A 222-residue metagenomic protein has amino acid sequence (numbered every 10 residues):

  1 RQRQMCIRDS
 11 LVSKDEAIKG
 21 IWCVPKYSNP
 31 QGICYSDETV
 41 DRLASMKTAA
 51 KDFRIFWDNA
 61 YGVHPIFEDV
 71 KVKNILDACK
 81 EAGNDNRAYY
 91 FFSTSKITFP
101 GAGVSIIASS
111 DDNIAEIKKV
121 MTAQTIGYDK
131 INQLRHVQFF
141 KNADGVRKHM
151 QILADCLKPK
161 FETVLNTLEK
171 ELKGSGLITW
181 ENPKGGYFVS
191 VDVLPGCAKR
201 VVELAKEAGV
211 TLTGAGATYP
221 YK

Functional and structural regions predicted by a protein language model:
Q2-I7: Short, small-residue-biased leader/transition segments that mark boundaries at the very start of proteins
R8-V72: Active-site phosphate-binding strand-loop segment of PLP-dependent enzymes
W22-P25, F56-N59, F92, A108 (+2 more regions): Short beta-strand segments
V63, K71-I117, Y128-I131: Active-site PLP attachment segment
I114, K118, F188-K222: Conserved C-terminal alpha-helix-loop-beta "cap" of PLP-dependent enzymes that closes/shapes the active-site mouth
I114-E116, R135-C156, E171-K173: Amphipathic alpha-helix from the class-I
Q151-L165, L177-D192, K206: Conserved glycine-rich beta-strand-loop-beta hairpin in the small C-terminal domain of fold type I
